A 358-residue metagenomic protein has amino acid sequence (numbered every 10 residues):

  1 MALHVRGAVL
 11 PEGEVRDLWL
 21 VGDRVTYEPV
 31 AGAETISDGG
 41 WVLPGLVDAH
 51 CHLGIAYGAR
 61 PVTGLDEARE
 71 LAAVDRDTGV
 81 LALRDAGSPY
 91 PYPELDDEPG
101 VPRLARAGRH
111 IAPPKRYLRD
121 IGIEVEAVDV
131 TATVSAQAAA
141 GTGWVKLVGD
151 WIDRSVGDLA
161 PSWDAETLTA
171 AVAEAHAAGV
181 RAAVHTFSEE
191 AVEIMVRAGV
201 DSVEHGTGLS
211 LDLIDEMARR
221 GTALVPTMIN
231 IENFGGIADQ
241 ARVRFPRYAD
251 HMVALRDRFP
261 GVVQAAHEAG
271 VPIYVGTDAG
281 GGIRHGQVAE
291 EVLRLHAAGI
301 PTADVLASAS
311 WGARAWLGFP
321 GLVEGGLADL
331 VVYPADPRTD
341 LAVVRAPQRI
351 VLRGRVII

Functional and structural regions predicted by a protein language model:
M1-A31, W41-V42, A335-D340, R355-V356: N-terminal metal-binding scaffold of metallo-dependent hydrolase/deaminase domains
D23, G39, V47-H50, G79 (+13 more regions): Divalent metal-coordination and catalytic microenvironments
A31, D129-L224, Q240-A241, V253-I273 (+1 more regions): Histidine/acidic residue-rich metal-binding segments in metalloenzymes
G40-P99, K115-D120, A198: Metal-associated gating/positioning segment near the N- to mid-region
L53-L65, P114-V125, R154-P161, G236 (+1 more regions): Acidic/histidine-rich helix-loop elements that form or flank divalent-metal/phosphate-binding sites at the catalytic
G54-A56, P89-P93, A112-P114, W151-R154 (+4 more regions): Active-site environment of divalent metal-dependent phosphoester hydrolases
Y57-R60, D96, V156, V192-A198 (+5 more regions): Histidine/acidic-residue-rich catalytic or RNA/ligand-binding cores of hydrolases and nuclease-related proteins
A177, R256-D336: His/Asp/Glu-enriched, well-ordered alpha-helical/loop segment that forms or immediately abuts the divalent-metal
